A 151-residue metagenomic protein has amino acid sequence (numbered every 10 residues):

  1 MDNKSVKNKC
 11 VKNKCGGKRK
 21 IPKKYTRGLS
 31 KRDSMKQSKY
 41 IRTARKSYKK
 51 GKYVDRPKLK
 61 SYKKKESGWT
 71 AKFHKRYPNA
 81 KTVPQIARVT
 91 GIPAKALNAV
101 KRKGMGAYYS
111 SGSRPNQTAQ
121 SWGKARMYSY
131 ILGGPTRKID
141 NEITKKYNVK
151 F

Functional and structural regions predicted by a protein language model:
M1-F151: Arg/Lys-rich, low-complexity, intrinsically disordered basic segments
